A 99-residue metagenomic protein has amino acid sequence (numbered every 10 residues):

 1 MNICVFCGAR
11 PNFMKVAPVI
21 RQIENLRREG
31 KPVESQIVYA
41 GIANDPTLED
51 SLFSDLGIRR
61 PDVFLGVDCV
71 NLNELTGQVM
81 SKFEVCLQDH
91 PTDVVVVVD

Functional and structural regions predicted by a protein language model:
M1: Nucleotide donor/acceptor-binding cores
C4-C7, N12-Q22, R28, L52 (+1 more regions): Active-site and donor-binding regions of nucleotide-sugar-utilizing enzymes
K31-L75: Conserved nucleotide-sugar phosphate-binding/catalytic loop shared by glycosyltransferases and other
